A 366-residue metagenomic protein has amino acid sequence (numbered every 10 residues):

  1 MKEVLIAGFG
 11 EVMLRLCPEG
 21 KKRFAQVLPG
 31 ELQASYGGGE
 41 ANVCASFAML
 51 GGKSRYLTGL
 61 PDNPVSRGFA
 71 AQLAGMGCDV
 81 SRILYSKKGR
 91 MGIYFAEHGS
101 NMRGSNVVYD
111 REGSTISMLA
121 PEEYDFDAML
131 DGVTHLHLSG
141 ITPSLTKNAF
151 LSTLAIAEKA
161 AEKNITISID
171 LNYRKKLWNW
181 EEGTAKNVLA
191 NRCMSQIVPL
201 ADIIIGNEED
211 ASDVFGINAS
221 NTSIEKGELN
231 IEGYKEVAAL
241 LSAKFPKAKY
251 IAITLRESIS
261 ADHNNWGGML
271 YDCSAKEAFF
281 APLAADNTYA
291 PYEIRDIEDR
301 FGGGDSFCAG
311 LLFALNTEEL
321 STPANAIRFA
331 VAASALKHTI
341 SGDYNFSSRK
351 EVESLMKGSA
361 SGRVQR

Functional and structural regions predicted by a protein language model:
M1-A25: Positively charged, low-complexity intrinsically disordered leader regions
M1-V4, E158-E162, I217-R366: Conserved phosphate-binding/catalytic region of the ribokinase-like
V12-P18, Q33, A41-M49: Beta-barrel outer-membrane channel/assembly domains of diderm bacteria
K22-N42: Short catalytic helix/loop segments, enriched in acidic residues and glycine and frequently bearing histidine
N42-S54, A314-E318: Alpha-helix C-terminal capping segments
F47, N207, G304: Short, conserved phosphate/pyrophosphate- and ester-handling motifs at nucleotide-, phospho-/glycolipid
K53-G140, I156, A160, I169 (+1 more regions): Conserved N-terminal subdomain of the carbohydrate kinase-like
H135, I141-A261: Conserved beta-alpha-beta core of the PfkB/ribokinase-like small-molecule kinase fold
